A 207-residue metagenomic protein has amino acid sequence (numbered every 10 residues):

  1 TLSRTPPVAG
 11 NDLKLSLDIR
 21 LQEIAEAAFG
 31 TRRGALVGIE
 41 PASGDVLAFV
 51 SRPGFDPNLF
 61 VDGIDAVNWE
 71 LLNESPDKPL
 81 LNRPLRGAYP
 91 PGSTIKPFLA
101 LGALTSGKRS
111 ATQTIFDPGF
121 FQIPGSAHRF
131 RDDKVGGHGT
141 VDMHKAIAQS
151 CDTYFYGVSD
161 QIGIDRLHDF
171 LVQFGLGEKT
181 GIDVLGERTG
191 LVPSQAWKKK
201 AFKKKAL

Functional and structural regions predicted by a protein language model:
L2-A35: Conserved, well-ordered alpha-helix/loop/beta-strand core segments that scaffold catalytic motifs
L2-T5, A42-T94, F98-L207: Beta-lactam-recognizing serine transpeptidase/beta-lactamase-like catalytic domain environment
L36-P41: Short hydrophobic alpha-helical segments used for membrane anchoring or interfacial signaling
